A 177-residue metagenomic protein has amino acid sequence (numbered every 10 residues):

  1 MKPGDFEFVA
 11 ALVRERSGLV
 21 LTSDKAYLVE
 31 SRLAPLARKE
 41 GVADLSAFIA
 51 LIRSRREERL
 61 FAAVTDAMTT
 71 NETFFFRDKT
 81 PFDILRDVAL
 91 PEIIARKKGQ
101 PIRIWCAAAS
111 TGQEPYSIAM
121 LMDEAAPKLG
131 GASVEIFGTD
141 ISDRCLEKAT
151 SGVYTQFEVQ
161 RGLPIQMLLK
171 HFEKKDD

Functional and structural regions predicted by a protein language model:
M1-W105: Conserved AdoMet
P35, S110-G112, S142-R144: Short, internal active-site loops enriched in acidic
D83, Y116, E147: Alpha-helical elements of the RecA-like P-loop NTPase motor core of helicases
A89, I93, M122-A126, V153: Active-site catalytic pocket residues across diverse enzymes, especially alpha/beta-hydrolases
G99-S117, V134-F137: Conserved class I S-adenosyl-L-methionine
A107, P127-D177: Extended basic-aromatic, gly/pro-enriched interface segments that bind polyanionic ligands
T111-L129: Conserved SAM-binding loop of SAM-dependent methyltransferases across substrates and taxa, primarily the Class I
